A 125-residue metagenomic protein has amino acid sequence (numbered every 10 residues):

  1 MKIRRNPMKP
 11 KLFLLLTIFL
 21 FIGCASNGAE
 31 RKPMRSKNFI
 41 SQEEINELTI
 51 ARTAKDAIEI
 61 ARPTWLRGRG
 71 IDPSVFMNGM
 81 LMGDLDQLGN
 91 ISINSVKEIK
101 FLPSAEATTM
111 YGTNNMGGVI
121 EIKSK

Functional and structural regions predicted by a protein language model:
K2-F13: Bacterial N-terminal signal peptides that target proteins for export
L20-G23: C-terminal motif of bacterial Sec signal peptides marking the signal peptidase cleavage site
A25-G28: Bacterial signal peptide processing site
R35-A54, I60, M77-M80, D84-L85: Short, polar/charged loop or turn motifs at beta-strand boundaries
I58, I99, I120-I122: Non-catalytic regulatory/gating segments with a bias toward low-complexity or hydrophobic composition
T64-R67, M82-G83, A105-M110: Short beta-strands and strand-coil junctions in structured, solvent-facing domains, enriched
D84-S104: Short acidic/polar hinge/loop motifs at secondary-structure boundaries that mediate gating or recognition
N115-K125: N-terminal periplasmic accessory domains that precede and gate Gram-negative outer-membrane beta-barrel machines
